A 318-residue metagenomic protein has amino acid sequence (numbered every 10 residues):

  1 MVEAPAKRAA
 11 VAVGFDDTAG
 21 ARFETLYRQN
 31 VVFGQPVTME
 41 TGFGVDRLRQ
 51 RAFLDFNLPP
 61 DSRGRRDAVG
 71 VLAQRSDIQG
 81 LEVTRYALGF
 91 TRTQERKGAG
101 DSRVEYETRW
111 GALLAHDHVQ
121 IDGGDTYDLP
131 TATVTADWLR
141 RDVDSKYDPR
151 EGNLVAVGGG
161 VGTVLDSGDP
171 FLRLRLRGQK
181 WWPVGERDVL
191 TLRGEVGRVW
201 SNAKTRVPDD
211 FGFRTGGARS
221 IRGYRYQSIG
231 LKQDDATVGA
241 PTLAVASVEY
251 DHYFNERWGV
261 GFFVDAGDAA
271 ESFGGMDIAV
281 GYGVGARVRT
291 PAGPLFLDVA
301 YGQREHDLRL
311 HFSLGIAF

Functional and structural regions predicted by a protein language model:
M1-A156, L172, R219-G223, I229-A236 (+2 more regions): Gram-negative/organellar outer-membrane beta-barrel architecture
Y27, F56, G178, G194 (+5 more regions): Hydrophobic, well-ordered secondary-structure elements that form the walls of internal hydrophobic environments
S76, N255, G267-E271, G293 (+1 more regions): Short Gly/Pro-enriched loop/turn and capping motifs at secondary-structure junctions
D117, G162-T163, G267-A269: A short, flexible beta-alpha/helix-coil linker loop
Q120-G124, N202-G212, G274, I278 (+1 more regions): Outer-membrane beta-barrel and related beta-rich outer-membrane complex signature in Gram-negative bacteria
V155-T163, D169-W200: Transmembrane beta-barrel strand/turn architecture of Gram-negative outer membrane proteins
E186-F263, E271: Extracytoplasmic gating/loop element in the C-terminal half of outer-membrane beta-barrel translocons and assembly
G267, E271, G275-G293: C-terminal structured "cap/appendage" subdomains that terminate the fold
